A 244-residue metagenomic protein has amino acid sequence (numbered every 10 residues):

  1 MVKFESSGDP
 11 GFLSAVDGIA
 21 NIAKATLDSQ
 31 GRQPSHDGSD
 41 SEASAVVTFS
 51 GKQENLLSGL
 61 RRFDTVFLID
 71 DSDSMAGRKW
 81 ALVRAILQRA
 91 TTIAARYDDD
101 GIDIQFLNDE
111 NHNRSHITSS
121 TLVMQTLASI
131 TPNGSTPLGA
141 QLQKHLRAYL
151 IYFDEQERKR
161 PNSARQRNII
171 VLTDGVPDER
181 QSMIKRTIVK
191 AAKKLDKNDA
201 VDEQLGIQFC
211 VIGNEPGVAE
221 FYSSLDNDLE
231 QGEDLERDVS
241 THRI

Functional and structural regions predicted by a protein language model:
M1-I244: Acidic, low-complexity intrinsically disordered regions
